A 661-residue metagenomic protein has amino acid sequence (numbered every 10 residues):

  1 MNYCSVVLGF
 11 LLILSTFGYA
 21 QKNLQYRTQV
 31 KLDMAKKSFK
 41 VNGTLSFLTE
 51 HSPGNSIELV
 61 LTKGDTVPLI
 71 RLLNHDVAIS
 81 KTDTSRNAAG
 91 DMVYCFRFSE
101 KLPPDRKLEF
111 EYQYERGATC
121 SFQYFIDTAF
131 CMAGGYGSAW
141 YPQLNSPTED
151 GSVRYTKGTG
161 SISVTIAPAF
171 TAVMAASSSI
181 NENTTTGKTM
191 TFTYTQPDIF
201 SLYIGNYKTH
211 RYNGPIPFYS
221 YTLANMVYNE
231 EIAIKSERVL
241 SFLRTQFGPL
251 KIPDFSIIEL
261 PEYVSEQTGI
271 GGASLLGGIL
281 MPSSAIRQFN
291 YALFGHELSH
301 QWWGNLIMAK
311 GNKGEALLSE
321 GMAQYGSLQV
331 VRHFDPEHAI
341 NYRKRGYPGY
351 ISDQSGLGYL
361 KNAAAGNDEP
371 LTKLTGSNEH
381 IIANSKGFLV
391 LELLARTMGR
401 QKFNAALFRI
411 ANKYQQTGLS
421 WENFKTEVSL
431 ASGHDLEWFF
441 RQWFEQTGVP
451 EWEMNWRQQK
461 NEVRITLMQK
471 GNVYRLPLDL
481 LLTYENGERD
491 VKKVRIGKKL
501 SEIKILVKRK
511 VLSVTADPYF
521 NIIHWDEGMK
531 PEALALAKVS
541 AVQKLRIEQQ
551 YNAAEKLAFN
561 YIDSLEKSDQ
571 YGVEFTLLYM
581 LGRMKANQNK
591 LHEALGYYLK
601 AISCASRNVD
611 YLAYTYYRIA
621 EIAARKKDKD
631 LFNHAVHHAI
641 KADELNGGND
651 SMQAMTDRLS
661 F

Functional and structural regions predicted by a protein language model:
G43, I162, K208-A316, M322 (+4 more regions): Juxtacatalytic substrate-recognition/specificity segment
T44, S99-L102, E109-N206: Extended, low-hydrophobicity, Ser/Thr/Pro/Gly-biased non-transmembrane segments
G54-T82, T165, A169, T483: Solvent-exposed beta-hairpin/edge-strand motifs
G64-A129, K498-K510: A surface-exposed beta-strand-loop module
V67-R71, L436-E437, E451-W452, W456-D517: Beta-strand-rich binding/interaction modules
G314, E320-L389, L393, T397 (+1 more regions): Acidic/His/Gly-enriched intrinsically disordered linker/tail segments that often contain short helix/coil "MoRF-like"
E379-I465: Amphipathic alpha-helical substructures
A554, A594, F632-A635: Single-residue signature of alpha-solenoid repeat helices
